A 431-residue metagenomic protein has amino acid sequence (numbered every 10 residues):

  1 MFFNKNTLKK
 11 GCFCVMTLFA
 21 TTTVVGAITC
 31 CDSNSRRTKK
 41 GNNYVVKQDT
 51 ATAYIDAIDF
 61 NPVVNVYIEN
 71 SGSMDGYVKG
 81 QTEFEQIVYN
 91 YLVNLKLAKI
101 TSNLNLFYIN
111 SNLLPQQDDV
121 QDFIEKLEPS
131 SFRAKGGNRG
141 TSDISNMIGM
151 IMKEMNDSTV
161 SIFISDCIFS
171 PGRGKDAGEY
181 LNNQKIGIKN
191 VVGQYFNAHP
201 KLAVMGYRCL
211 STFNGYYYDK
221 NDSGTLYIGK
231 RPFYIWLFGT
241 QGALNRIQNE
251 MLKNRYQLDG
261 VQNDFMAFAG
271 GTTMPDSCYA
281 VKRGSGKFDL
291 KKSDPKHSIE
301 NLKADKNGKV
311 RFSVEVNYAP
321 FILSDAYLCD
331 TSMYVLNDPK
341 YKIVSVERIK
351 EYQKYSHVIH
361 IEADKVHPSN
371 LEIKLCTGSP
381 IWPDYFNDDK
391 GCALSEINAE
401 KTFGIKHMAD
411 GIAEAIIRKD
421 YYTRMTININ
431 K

Functional and structural regions predicted by a protein language model:
M1-T29: Sec-dependent bacterial lipoprotein signal peptides
C31-N65, G72-V78, M425-K431: Acidic, polar low-complexity linker/tail segments
R36-G41, M74-K79, L114-D119, F169-L181 (+2 more regions): Extracytoplasmic/secreted cell-surface and envelope-processing proteins
N61-P62, G72-N103, D176-F196: …and closely analogous acidic/polar surface helices at protein-protein or active-site interfaces in A-domain-like
I68-S71, S158-G172: DG-centered beta-turn motif at the end of beta-strands
N112-V160, F169-S170: Von Willebrand factor
Y195-S313: Eukaryote-biased recognition of electropositive, low-complexity segments and basic polyanion/acidic-motif-binding
V281-K431: Extended non-globular C-terminal regions
